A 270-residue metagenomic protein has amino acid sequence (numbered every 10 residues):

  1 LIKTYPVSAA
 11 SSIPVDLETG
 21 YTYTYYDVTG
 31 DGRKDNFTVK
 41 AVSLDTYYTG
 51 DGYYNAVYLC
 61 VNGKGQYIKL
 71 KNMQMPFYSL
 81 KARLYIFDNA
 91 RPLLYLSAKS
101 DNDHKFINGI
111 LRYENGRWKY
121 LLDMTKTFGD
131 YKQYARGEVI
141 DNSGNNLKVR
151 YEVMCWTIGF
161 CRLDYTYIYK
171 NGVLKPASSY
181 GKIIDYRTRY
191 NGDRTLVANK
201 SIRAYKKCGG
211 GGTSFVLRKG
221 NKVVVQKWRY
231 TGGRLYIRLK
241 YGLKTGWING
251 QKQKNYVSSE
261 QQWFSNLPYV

Functional and structural regions predicted by a protein language model:
L1-Y26: N-terminal, intrinsically disordered, polar/charged segments of Gram-positive cell-envelope systems that serve as
I13, I68-Q74, L122: A short beta-strand motif characteristic of beta-propeller blades
I13-V15, L44-D51, A98-N102, M154-G159 (+3 more regions): Short consensus segments that form the blades of beta-propeller domains, in both extracellular/periplasmic
Y26-K34, Y85-R91: Residues in Ca2+-coordinating acidic/glycine-rich loops
D35-V39, Y95: Structural core positions within WD40/WD-like beta-propeller blades
Q74-D193, A198: Short aromatic loop motif centered on NTY/YTY
K207-G212: Short alpha-helix capping/helix-loop boundary micro-motifs
F215-Y269: SH3/SH3-like beta-barrel superfamily modules
